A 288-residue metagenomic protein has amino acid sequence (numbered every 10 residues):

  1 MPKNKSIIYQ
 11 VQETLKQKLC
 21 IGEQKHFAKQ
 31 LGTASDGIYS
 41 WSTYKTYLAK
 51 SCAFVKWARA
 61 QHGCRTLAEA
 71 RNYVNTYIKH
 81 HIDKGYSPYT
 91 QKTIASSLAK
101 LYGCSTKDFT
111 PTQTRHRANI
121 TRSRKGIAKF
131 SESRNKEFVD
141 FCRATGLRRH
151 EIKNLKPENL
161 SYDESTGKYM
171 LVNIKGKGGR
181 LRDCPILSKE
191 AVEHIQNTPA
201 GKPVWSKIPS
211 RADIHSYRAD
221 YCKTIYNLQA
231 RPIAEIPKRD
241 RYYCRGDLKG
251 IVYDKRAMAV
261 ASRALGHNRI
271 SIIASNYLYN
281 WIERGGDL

Functional and structural regions predicted by a protein language model:
M1-C52, K56: Basic/aromatic DNA-contact patch characteristic of tyrosine site-specific recombinases
Y9, N75-K84, A99-S131, K175-K177: Flexible interdomain linker/hinge and immediately adjacent N-terminus of the catalytic tyrosine-recombinase domain
D36-S105: Non-catalytic DNA-binding core/recognition domains of DNA-processing enzymes
I120-R149, V252-M258: Basic, Lys/Arg- and aromatic-enriched nucleic-acid-binding interface segment
C142-G167: Short, charged phosphate-coordinating catalytic segments
I152, H215-A230, C244-R245, A261-S262: Short, basic/aromatic-rich helical patch in the C-terminal catalytic core of site-specific tyrosine
K168-I174, K238-Y253, A257-L288: Short functional hotspots where side chains directly engage DNA or cofactors
K175-Y221: C-terminal catalytic core of Y-nucleophile DNA break-rejoin enzymes
